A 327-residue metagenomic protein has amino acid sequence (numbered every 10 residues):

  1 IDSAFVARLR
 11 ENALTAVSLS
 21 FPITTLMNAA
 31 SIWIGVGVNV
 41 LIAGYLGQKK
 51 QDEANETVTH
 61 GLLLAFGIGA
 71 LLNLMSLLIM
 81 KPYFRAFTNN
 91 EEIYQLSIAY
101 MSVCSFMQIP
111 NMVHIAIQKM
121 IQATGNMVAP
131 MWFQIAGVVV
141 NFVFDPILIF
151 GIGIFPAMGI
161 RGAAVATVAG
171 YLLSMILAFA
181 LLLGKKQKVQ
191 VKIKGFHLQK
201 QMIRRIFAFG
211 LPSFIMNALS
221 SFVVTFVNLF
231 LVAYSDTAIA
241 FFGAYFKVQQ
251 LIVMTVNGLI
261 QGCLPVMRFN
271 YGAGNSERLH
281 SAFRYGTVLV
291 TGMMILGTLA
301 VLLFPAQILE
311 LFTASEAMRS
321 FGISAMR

Functional and structural regions predicted by a protein language model:
I1-N39, A43, A208-L231: Signature of the first transmembrane helix
I1-T15, F84-E91, I147-M158, A218-L251 (+2 more regions): Helix-terminus/linker motif at the lipid-water interface of multi-pass membrane proteins
L14-L74, N111-P130, F241-L303: Small-residue-rich hydrophobic transmembrane alpha-helices
S18-F21, A65, M101-C104, Q108 (+7 more regions): Residue-level recognition of transmembrane alpha-helices in multi-pass small-molecule transporters/permeases
G35, C104-Q122, P130-V138, A163-A178 (+1 more regions): Short runs within selected transmembrane alpha-helices of multi-pass transporters and secretion channels
L71-S102, L296-R319, I323: Short membrane-interface helical motifs at transmembrane helix boundaries in multi-pass membrane transporters
V128, V139-I176, P305, S320: Membrane-interface helix-loop junctions in multi-pass transport and translocation proteins
I160, A164-T167, F179-S220: Interhelical loop/hinge segments that connect adjacent transmembrane helices in multipass membrane
